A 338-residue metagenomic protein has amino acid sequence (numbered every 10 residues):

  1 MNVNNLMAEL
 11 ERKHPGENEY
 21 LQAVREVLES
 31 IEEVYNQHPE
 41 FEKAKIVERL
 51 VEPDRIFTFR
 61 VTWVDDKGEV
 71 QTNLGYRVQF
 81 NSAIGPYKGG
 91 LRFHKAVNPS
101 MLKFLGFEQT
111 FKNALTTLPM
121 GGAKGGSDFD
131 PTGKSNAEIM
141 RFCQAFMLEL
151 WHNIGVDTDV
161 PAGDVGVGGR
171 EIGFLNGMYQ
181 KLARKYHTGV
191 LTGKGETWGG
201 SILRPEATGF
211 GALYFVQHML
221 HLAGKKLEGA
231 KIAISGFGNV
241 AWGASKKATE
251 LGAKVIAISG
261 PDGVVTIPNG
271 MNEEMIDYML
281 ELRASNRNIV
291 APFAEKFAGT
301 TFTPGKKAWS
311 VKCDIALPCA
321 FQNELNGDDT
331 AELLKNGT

Functional and structural regions predicted by a protein language model:
M1, P15, E19-Q22, E26 (+17 more regions): Conserved active-site and cofactor/substrate-binding residues in soluble primary-metabolism enzymes
M7, K13, E17-L21, E29-V34: Short, low-complexity S/T/E/D/G/P-rich linear segments that nucleate or cap local secondary structure
E40-Q71: Structured beta-strand/loop patches that form or line metal/cofactor-binding pockets in enzymes
F59-K124, D128: Phosphate-interaction motifs
H94, N113-E228: Glycine/serine-rich phosphate-binding loop and adjoining beta1-alpha1 elements at the start of nucleotide-handling
T192-G195, G200-K307: Glycine-rich phosphate/diphosphate-binding loop of Rossmann-like nucleotide-binding domains
I315-T338: ADP-ribose/adenylate-binding Rossmann-like module
